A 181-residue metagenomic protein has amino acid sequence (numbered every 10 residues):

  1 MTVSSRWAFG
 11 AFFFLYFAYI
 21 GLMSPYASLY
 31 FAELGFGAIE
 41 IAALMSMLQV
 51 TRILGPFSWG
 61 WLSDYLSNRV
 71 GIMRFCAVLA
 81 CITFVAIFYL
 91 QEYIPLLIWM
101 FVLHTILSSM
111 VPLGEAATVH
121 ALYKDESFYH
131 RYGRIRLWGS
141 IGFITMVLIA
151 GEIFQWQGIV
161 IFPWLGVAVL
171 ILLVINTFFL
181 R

Functional and structural regions predicted by a protein language model:
T2-I53: Helix-loop boundary and gating motifs at the non-cytosolic
F14, T83-I87, Y93-V111: Hydrophobic core of transmembrane alpha-helices in multi-pass small-molecule transporters, especially MFS/SLC-type
F31-A32, L62-S63, L137, E152-Q157: Interfacial helix-cap and linker-helix signal at transmembrane-aqueous boundaries of multi-pass secondary transporters
Q49-F57, F143-I144, L148: Residue-level signature of mid-helix packing/kink "hotspots" within the transmembrane helices of 12-pass Major
L54-N68, F154-Q155: Helix-to-loop junctions at the C-terminal end of transmembrane segments in multipass secondary transporters
G71-V85, V167: Structural signature of the two symmetry-related core transmembrane helices
W99-W138: Cytoplasmic helix-loop-helix junction between adjacent transmembrane helices in 12-TM secondary transporters
I161-F178: Symmetry-related core transmembrane helices of the 12-TM Major Facilitator Superfamily/SLC fold
